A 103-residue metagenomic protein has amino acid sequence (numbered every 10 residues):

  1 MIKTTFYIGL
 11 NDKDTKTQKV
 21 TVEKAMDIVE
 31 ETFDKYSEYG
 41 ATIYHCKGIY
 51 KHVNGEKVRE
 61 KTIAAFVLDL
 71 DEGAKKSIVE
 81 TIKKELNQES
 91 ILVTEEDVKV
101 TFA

Functional and structural regions predicted by a protein language model:
M1-A103: Positively charged, small/polar-rich N-terminal and surface patches that mediate targeting and assembly and bind
